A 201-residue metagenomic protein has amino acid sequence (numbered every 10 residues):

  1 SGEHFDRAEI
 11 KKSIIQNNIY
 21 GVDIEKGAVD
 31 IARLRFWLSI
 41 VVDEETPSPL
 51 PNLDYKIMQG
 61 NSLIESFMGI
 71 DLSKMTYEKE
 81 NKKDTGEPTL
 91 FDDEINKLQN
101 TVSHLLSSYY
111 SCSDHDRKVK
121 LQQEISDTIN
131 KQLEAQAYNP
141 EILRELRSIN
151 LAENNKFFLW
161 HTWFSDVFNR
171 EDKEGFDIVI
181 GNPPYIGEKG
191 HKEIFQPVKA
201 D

Functional and structural regions predicted by a protein language model:
S1-F5, E65-S111, E124-D201: SAM-dependent methyltransferase catalytic-core segment centered on the flexible catalytic loop and adjoining short
S1-I70: Conserved S-adenosyl-L-methionine
S13-V22, H115, Q196-D201: Glycine- and acidic
I24, R117, K156: Catalytic cores of large soluble enzymes that bind and process phosphate-bearing ligands
S48, H115-D116: Short, surface-exposed loop/turn segments at secondary-structure junctions
